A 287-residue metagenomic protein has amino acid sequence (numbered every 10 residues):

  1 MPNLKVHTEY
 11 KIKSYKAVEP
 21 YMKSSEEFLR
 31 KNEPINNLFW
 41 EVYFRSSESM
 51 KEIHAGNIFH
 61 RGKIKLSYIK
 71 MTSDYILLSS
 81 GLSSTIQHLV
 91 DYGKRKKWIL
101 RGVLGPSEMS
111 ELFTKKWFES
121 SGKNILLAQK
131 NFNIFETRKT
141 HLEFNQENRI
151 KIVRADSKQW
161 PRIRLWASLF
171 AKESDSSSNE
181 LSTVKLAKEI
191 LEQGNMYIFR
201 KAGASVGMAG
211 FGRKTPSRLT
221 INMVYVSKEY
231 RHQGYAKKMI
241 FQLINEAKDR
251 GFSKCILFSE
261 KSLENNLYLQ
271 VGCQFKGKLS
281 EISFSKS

Functional and structural regions predicted by a protein language model:
P2-L38, I134, R138-S177: Short amphipathic alpha-helix that is part of the acyltransferase structural core
P2-N3, K63, T72-N148, I282-F284: Acyl-donor-binding surface of acyltransferase catalytic domains
Y10-K16, S25, L29-E33, W40-G102 (+1 more regions): Conserved donor-binding loop and adjoining core beta-sheet/short helix segment in diverse acyl/aminoacyl transferases
K70-D74, E173, V184-R218, N222: Acetyl-CoA-dependent GNAT
S83-D91, N222, V226, H232-D249 (+1 more regions): Conserved acetyl-CoA-binding loop-helix of GNAT-fold acetyltransferases
K97-S107, A247-E260: Conserved GNAT acetyl-CoA-binding A-motif
M109-L127, K237, K261-K278: Conserved active-site alpha-helix within GNAT-family acetyltransferase domains
R231, Y235-A236, I240-L243, F252-K261 (+4 more regions): Active-site-proximal cofactor/substrate-binding loop regions of enzyme domains
